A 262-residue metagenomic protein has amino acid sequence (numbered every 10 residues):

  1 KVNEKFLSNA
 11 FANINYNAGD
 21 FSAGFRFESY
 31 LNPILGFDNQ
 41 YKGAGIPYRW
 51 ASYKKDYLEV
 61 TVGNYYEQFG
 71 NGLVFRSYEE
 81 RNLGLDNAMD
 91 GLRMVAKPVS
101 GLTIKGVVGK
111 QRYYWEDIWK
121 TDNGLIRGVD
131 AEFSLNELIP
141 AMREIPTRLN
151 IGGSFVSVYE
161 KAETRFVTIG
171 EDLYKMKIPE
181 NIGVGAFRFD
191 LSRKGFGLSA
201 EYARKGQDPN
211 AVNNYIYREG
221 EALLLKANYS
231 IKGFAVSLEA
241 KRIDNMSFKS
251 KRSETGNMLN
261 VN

Functional and structural regions predicted by a protein language model:
V2-L7, Y16-N17, S22-G43, K54 (+2 more regions): Signature for the C-terminal beta-barrel architecture of outer-membrane proteins
Y48: Phosphate/ribose-recognition catalytic cores of enzymes acting on nucleotide-derived substrates
Y66-Q68: Extended assembly-interface regions of large multimeric machines
